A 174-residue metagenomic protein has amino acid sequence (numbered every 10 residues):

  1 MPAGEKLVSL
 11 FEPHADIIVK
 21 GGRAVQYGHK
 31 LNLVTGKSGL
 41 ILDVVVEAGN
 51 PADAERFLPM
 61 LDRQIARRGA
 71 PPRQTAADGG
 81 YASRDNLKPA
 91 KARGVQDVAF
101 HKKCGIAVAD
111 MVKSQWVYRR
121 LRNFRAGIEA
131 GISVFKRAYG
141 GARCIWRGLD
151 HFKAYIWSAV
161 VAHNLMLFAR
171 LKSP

Functional and structural regions predicted by a protein language model:
M1-Q74, G79, L87-P89: Polybasic low-complexity intrinsically disordered regions
S9, D16-I17, A24-Q26, K30 (+8 more regions): Residue-level preference for alpha-helix termini and adjacent loops
T35-L42, G69-A70, G105-S114, K136-A142: Short acidic (Asp/Glu) and glycine-rich catalytic loops that position anionic groups and cofactors
G36, M60-R67, R93, G131-V134 (+3 more regions): Generic, well-ordered alpha-helical scaffold segments in large soluble proteins
K37, G79, K102, H163-L165: Residues immediately flanking
V45-E47, L87-A92, W146-D150, K172-P174: Composition- and surface-driven signal marking solvent-exposed, interaction-prone regions in large proteins
R68-N123: An internal, acidic/charged active-site-proximal segment that coordinates divalent cations and/or engages
W116-P174: Basic, amphipathic alpha-helical segments enriched in Lys/Arg and hydrophobic/aromatic residues
